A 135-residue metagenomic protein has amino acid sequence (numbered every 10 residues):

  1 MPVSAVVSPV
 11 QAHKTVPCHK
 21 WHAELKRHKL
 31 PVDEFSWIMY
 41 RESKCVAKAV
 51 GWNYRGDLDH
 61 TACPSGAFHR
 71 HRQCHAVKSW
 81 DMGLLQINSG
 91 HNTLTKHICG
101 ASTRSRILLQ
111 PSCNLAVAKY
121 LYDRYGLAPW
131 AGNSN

Functional and structural regions predicted by a protein language model:
M1-V46: Export/targeting segments at the very N-terminus of extracytoplasmic proteins
V10, W37, K48, R55 (+1 more regions): Catalytic and binding regions of secreted/periplasmic enzymes and modules that target cell-wall glycans
K14-T15, A67-F68, L94, I98: Alpha-helical context
P17-H19, K44-V46, A62-P64, Q73-H75 (+2 more regions): Sequence contexts marking disulfide-bonded cysteines in secreted/extracellular proteins
E24-K29, W52-Y54, F68-C74, K78-D81 (+1 more regions): Extracellular/mature segments of secreted proteins
H28, K44, W52, D59-T61 (+1 more regions): Residue-level detector of solvent-exposed, low-hydrophobicity positions
L58-F68: Surface-exposed intrinsically disordered loops and tails
